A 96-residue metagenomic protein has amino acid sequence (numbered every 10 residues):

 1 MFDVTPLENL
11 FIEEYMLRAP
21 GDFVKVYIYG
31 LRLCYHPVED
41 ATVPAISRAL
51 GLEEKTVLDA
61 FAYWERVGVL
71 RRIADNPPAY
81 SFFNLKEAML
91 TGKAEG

Functional and structural regions predicted by a protein language model:
M1-E14: Long, low-complexity, charged/polar intrinsically disordered regions in eukaryotic proteins
I12-E53: Detector for short helical micro-motifs
K55-G96: Winged-helix/helix-turn-helix nucleic-acid-interaction surface
